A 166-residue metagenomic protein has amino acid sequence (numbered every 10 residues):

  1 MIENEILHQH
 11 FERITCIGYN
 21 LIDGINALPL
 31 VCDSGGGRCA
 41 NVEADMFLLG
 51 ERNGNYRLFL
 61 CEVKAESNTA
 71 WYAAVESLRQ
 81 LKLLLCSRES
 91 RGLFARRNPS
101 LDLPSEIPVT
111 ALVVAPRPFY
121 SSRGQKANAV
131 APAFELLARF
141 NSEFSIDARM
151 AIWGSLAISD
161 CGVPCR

Functional and structural regions predicted by a protein language model:
M1-R166: Charged, terminal alpha-helix-loop-beta segments that serve as non-catalytic nucleic-acid engagement and/or assembly
